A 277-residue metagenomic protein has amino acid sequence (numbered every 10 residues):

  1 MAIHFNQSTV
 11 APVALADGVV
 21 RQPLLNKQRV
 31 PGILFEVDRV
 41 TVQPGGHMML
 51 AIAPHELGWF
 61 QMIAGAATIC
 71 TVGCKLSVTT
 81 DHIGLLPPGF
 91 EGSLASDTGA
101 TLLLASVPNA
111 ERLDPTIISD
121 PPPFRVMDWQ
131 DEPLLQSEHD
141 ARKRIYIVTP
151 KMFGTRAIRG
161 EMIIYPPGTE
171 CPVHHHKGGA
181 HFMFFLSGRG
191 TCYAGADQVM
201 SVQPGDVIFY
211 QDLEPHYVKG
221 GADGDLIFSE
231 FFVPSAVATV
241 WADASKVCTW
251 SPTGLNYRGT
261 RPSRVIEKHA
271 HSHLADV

Functional and structural regions predicted by a protein language model:
M1, K151-V277: A broadly structural signal marking compact, well-ordered functional cores that mediate small-ligand/cofactor/substrate
M1-L34, M49, T80, G99-T101 (+3 more regions): A short, N-terminal "cap"/entry segment at the start of jelly-roll beta-barrel domains of the cupin/DSBH fold
A2, A14-V19, R29-R39, P44 (+4 more regions): N-terminal auxiliary "cap/dimerization" subdomain that precedes the catalytic jelly-roll/cupin core of mononuclear
R21-N26, E36-P54, V148, E161-H176 (+2 more regions): Conserved short histidine dyad/triad with adjacent acidic residue
L34-F35, A53-P54, S96-T98, A157-I158 (+2 more regions): Short glycine/proline-enriched turns and hinge-like loops at secondary-structure junctions
V37-T41, W59, K75, I83-L85 (+4 more regions): Conserved hydrophobic/aromatic beta-strand scaffold that supports enzyme active sites
H47-T80, A180-P204, E214: A short beta-strand-loop-beta hairpin characteristic of the jelly-roll/cupin
C74-H82, P88-T116, T191, P204 (+1 more regions): Ligand-binding loop in jelly-roll beta-barrel domains
